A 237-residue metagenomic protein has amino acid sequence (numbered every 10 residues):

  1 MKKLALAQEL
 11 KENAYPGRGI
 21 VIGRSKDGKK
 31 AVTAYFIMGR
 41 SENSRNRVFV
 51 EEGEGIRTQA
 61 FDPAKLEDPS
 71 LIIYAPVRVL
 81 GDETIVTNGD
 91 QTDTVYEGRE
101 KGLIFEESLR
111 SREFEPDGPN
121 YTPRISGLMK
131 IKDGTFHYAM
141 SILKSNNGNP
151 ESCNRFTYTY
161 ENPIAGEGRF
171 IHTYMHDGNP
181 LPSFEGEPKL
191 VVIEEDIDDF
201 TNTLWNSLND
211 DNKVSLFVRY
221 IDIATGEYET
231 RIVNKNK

Functional and structural regions predicted by a protein language model:
M1-K237: Conserved short alpha-helical segments that host acidic/polar catalytic motifs at enzyme active sites
